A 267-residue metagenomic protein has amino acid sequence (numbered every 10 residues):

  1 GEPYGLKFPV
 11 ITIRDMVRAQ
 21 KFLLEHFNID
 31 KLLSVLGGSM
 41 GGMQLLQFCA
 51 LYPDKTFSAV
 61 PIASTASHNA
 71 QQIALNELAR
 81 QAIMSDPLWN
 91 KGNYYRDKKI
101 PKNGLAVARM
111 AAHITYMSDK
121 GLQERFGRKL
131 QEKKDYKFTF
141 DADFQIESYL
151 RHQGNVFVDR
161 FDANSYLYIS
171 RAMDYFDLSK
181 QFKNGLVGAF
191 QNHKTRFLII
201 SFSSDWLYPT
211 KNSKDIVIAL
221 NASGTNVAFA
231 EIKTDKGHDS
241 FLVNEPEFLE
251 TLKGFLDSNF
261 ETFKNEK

Functional and structural regions predicted by a protein language model:
G1-M43, A50, D54-E77, S240 (+1 more regions): Gly/Pro-rich cap/lid or specificity-loop segments adjacent to the active site
K55, P61-V156: Alpha/beta-hydrolase-fold enzymes
Y149-Q153, Y168-A189: Active-site nucleophile elbow and catalytic-triad environment of alpha/beta-hydrolase enzymes
V156, Y175-F176, S203-Y208: Acidic catalytic loop of the alpha/beta-hydrolase fold
Q181-L186, P209-L220: Short alpha-helix in the alpha/beta-hydrolase fold that links the catalytic acid
F190-K194, L220-S223: Short, conserved loop/helix-junction motifs that constitute active-site signature segments in enzyme catalytic cores
H193, I199-S201: Short beta-strand/loop motif that positions the catalytic acidic residue of the alpha/beta-hydrolase fold
D215-V217, N221-K267: Catalytic active-site module of serine/aspartate enzymes centered on a nucleophile-bearing elbow/loop
